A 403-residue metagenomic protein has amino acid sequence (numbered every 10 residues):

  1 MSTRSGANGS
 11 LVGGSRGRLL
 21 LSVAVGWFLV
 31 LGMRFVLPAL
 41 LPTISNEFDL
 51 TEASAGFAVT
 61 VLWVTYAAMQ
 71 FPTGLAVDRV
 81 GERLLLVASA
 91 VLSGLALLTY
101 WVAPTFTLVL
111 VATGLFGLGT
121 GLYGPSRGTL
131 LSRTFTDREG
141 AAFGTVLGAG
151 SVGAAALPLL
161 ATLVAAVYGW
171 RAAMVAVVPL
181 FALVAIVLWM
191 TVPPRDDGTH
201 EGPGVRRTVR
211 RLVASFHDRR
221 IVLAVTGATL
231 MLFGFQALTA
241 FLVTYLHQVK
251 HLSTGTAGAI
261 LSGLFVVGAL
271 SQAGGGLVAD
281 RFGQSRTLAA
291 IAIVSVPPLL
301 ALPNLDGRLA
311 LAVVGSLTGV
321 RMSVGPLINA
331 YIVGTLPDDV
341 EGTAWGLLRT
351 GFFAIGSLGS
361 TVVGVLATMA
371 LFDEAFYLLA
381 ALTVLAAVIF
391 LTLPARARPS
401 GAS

Functional and structural regions predicted by a protein language model:
S2, W189-V213, R398-S403: Flexible cytoplasmic inter-helical loops of multi-pass small-molecule transporters
P38, D218-L270: Extracytoplasmic gate region of multi-pass secondary transporters
I44-S45, A76-V77, L160-Y168, L246-H247 (+2 more regions): Interfacial helix-cap and linker-helix signal at transmembrane-aqueous boundaries of multi-pass secondary transporters
D49, G81, W101-T107, T136 (+3 more regions): Helix-breaking motifs and short loop linkers at transmembrane-helix boundaries and internal kinks in secondary membrane
A68-T107: Conserved MFS/SLC helix-loop-helix module at the cytosolic interface between two early adjacent transmembrane helices
L110-V152: Cytoplasmic helix-loop-helix junction between adjacent transmembrane helices in 12-TM secondary transporters
D137, T145-D196: Helix-loop-helix hairpin linking two adjacent transmembrane segments in secondary transporters
F282-I328: C-terminal transmembrane helical hairpin of 12-TM major facilitator-type secondary transporters
